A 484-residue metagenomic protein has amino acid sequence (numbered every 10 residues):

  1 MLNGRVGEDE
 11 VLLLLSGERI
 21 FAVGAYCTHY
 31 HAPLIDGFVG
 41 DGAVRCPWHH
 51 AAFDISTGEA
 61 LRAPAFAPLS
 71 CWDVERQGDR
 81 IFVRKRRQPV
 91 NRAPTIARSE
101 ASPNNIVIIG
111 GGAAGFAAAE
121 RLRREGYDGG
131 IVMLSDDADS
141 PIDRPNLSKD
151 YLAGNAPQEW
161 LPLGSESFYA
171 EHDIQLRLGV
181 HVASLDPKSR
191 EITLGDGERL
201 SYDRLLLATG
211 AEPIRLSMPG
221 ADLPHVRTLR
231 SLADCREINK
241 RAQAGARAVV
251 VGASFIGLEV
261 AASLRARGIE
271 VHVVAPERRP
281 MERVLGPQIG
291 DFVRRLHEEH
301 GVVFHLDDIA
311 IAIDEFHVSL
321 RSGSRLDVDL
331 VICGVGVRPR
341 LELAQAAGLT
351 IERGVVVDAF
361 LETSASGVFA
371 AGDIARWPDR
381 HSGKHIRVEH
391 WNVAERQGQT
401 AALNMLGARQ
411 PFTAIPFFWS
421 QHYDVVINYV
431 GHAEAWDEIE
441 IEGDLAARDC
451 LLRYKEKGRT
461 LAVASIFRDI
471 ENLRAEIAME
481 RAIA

Functional and structural regions predicted by a protein language model:
M1-D41, E75-Q88: N-terminal pre-ligand scaffold of iron-sulfur
V6, L14, D128, G164-L194 (+2 more regions): A Rossmann-like FAD-binding core segment of flavoenzymes
Y26-C27, I108-I109, L200-E212, V251 (+3 more regions): Short hydrophobic core segments
G58, D222-A244, H317-S319, R325-T400: FAD-site-proximal beta/loop scaffold in flavoenzymes
R92-S99, T209-R267: Glycine-rich dinucleotide-binding loop and its adjacent helix/turn
S102-Q175, I214, A261-V284: Beta1-alpha1 glycine-rich phosphate/pyrophosphate-binding loop at the start of Rossmann-like nucleotide-binding domains
S102-V107, I374-I470: Mid-to-C-terminal Rossmann-like scaffold of FAD/NAD(P)H-dependent oxidoreductases
D139, P145-P162, R236, R247-V249 (+3 more regions): Rossmann-like dinucleotide-binding cores of NAD(P)H-dependent redox enzymes
